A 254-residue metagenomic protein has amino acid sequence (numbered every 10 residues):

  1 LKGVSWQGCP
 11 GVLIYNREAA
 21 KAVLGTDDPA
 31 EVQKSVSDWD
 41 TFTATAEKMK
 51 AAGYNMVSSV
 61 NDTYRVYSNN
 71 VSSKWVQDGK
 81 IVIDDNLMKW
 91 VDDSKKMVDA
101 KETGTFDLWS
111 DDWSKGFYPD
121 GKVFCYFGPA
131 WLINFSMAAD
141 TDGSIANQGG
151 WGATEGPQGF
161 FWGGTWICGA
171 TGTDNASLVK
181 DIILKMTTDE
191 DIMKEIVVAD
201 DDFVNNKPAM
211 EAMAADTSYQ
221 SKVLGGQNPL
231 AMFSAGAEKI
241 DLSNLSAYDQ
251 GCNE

Functional and structural regions predicted by a protein language model:
L1-A19, G150-G159, K239-A247: A structural signal for short loop-to-beta-strand junctions that line the ligand-binding cleft of periplasmic/secreted
L1-T63, W75-L108, T171-S177: Helix-loop-helix "hinge/cap" segment bordering the ligand-binding cleft or interdomain interface
A19-K21, I133, I192: A generic structural signal for short hydrophobic patches within well-formed alpha-helices
G25, N69-N70, K194-V198: Short, solvent-exposed loop/turn and secondary-structure capping segments
K50-N55, Y126, D191-E195: Secretory-pathway/luminal and periplasmic proteins that interact with or process carbohydrate-rich
Y67-S73, P208-M210: Short aromatic-enriched loop/helix-cap "lid" or pocket-rim segments at secondary-structure transitions that line
N69, K89-D181: Extracytoplasmic/periplasmic substrate-binding proteins
F135-I145, P157-F161, T165-N253: C-terminal lobe and pocket-closing loops of periplasmic/extracytoplasmic Venus-flytrap solute-binding proteins
